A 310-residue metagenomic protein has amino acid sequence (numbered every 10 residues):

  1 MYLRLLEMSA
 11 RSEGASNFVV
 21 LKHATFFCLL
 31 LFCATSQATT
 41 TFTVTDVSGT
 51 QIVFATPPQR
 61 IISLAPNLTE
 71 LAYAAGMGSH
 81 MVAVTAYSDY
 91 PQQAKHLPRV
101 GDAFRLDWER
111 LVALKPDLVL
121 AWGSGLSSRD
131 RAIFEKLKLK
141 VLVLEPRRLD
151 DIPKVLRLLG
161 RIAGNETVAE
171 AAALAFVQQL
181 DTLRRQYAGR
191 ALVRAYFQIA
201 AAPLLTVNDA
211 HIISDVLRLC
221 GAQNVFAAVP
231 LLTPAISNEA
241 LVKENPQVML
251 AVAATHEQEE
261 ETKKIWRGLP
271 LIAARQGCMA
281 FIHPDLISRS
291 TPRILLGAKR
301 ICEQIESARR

Functional and structural regions predicted by a protein language model:
L5-T25: Bacterial N-terminal signal peptides that target proteins for export
K22-A34: Bacterial N-terminal signal peptides
S36-R60: N-terminal hydrophobic or amphipathic helices and topogenic motifs
T41-F42, T50-Q51, D117-L118, W122 (+4 more regions): Extracytoplasmic substrate-binding proteins
T45-G49, V100-E109, G125, V229-N238: Short helix-initiation/N-cap motifs at beta->coil->alpha
Q59-L114, L118-G125, V225: A short, structured surface patch at a secondary-structure boundary
T85, A210-T233, A253, F281: His/Asp/Glu-enriched short active-site or ligand-binding loop at hydrolase and phosphoryl-transfer sites
W108-K115, L137, I236-N245: Short helices/loops that flank or line small-molecule/ion binding pockets
